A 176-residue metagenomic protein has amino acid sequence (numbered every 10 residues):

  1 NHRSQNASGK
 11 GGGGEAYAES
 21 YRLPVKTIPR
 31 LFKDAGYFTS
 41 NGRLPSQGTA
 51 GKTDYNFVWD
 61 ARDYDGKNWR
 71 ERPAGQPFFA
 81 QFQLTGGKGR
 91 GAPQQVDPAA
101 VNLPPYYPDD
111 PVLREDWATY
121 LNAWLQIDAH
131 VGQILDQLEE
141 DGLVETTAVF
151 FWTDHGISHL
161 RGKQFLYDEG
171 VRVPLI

Functional and structural regions predicted by a protein language model:
N1-H2, V58-D63: Charged, often glycine-rich, active-site loop that binds/positions anionic groups
N1-L23: Active-site segment of extracytoplasmic enzymes that catalyze sulfate/phosphate-ester chemistry
H2-S4, T39, E145: Residue-level detector of short coil/turn "hinge" positions at structural boundaries
P24, D63-D65: Charged helix-capping and loop-helix junction motifs
K26-Y37, D128, G132-D136: Non-catalytic, well-ordered alpha-helical segments in soluble enzyme domains
P29-R30, G66, R70: Short, hydrophobic alpha-helix immediately C-terminal to the catalytic nucleophile
R30, A35-F57: Short, well-structured beta-strand/strand-turn elements
P45-Q47, F57-W59, N68-I176: Active-site-proximal cap/lid insertion segments
